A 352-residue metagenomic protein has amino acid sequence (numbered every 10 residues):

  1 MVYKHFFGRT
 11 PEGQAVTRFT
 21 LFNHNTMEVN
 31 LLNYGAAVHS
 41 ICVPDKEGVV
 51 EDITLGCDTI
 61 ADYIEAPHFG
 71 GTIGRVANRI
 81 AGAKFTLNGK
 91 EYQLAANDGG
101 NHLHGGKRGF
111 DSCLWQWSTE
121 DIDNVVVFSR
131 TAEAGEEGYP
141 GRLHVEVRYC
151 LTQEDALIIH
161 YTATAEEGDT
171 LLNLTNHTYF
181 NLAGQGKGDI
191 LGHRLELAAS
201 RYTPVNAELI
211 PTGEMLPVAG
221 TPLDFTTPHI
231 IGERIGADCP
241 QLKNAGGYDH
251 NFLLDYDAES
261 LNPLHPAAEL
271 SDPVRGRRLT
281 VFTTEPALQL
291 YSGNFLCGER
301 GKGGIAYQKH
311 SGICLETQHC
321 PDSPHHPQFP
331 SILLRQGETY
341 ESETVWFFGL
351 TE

Functional and structural regions predicted by a protein language model:
M1-E352: An exposed, glycine/acidic-rich loop-and-rim segment of catalytic or binding clefts
